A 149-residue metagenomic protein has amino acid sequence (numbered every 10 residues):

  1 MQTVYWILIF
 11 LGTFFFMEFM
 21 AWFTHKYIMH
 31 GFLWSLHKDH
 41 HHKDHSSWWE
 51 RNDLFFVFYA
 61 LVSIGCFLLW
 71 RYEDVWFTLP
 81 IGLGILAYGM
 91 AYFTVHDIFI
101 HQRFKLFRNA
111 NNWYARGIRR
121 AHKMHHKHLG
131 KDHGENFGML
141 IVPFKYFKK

Functional and structural regions predicted by a protein language model:
Q2-V4, G12, F16, G31-L54 (+2 more regions): Cytosolic/stromal cytosol-facing helical appendages immediately following the last transmembrane segment
F10, F14-E18, A60-I64, I81 (+1 more regions): Alpha-helical transmembrane spans of integral membrane proteins, capturing the lipid-embedded, hydrophobic core of TM
M20-L33: Membrane-water interface of transmembrane alpha-helices
F23-T24, I85, N109: A general structural-boundary detector
L54-A60: Short hydrophobic alpha-helical membrane-embedded segments
